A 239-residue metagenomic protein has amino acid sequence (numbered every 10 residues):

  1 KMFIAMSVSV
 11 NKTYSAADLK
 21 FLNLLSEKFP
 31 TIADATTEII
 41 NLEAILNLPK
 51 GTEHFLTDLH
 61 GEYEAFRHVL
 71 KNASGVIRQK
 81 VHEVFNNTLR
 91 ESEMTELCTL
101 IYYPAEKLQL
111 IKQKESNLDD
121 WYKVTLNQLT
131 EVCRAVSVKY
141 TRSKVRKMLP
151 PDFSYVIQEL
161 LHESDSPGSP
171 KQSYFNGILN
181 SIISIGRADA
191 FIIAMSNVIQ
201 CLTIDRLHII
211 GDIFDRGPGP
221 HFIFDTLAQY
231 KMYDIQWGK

Functional and structural regions predicted by a protein language model:
F3-G238: Feature recognizes metal-dependent phosphohydrolase scaffolds
